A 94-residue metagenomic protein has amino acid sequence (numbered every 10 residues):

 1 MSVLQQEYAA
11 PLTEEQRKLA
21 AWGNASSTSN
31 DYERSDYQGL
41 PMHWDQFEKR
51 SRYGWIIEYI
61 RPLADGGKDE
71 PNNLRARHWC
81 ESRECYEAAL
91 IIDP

Functional and structural regions predicted by a protein language model:
Q5-Q6, A20, S26, S82-P94: Catalytic cores of phosphodiester-bond-cleaving enzymes
P11-W55, H78-C80: Short cysteine-rich loop/turn motifs with clustered Cys
M42-A76, E87-I91: Histidine-centered nuclease catalytic patch
